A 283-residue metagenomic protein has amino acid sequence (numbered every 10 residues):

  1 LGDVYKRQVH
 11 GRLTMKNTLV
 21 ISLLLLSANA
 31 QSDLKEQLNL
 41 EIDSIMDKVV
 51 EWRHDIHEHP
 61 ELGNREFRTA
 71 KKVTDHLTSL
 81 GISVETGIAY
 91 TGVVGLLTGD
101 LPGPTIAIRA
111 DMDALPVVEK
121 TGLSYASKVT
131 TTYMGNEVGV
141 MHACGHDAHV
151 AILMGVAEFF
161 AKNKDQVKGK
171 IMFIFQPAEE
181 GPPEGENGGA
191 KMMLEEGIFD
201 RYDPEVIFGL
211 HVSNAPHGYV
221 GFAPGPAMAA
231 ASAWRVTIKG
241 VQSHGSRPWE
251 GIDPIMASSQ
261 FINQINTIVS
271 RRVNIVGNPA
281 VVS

Functional and structural regions predicted by a protein language model:
L1-Y5: Short, small-residue-biased leader/transition segments that mark boundaries at the very start of proteins
L13-M15, A30: Residue-level recognition of alpha-helix boundary/capping or hinge positions
M15-I21: Sec-dependent signal peptide recognition, specifically the positively charged N-region followed immediately by
S22-A30, I45: Hydrophobic h-region of N-terminal signal peptides that target proteins for export in Gram-negative bacteria
D33-M141, A151-M172: Acidic/His- and Gly-rich active-site-bordering loop/insert found across diverse amide/peptide-bond hydrolases
T130-M141, D147-A148, D165-G277, V281: Histidine/acidic-residue-rich, glycine-tolerant segments that coordinate divalent metal ions
